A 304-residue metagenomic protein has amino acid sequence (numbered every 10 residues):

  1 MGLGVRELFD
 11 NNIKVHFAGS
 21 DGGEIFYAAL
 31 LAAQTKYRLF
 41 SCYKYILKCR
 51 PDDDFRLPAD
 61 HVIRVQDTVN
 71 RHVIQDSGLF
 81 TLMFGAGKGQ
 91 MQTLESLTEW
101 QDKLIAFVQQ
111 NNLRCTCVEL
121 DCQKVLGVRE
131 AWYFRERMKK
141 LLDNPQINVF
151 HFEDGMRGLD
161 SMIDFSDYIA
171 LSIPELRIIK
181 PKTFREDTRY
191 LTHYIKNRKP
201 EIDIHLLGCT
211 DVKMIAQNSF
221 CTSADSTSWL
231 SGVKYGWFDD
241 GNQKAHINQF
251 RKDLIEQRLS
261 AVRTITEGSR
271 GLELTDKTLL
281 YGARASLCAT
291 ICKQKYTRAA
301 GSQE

Functional and structural regions predicted by a protein language model:
M1-K140, G268, Y296-E304: Non-catalytic, usually N-terminal nucleic-acid engagement modules in DNA/RNA processing proteins
D10-K14, N70, Q75, K140-I147 (+1 more regions): Short beta-strand/loop segments at the ligand-binding rim of alpha/beta enzyme cores
A33-R38, V69-N70, L141-N144, I163-A170 (+2 more regions): Glycine-enriched alpha-helix->loop->beta-strand junction motifs that scaffold or abut catalytic
C49-I63, Q123-M138, G155-R157, L176-Y194 (+2 more regions): Active-site-adjacent beta->alpha loops and helix N-cap segments on the catalytic face of soluble alpha/beta enzymes
G89-S96, D154-D164, C209-S223, S269 (+2 more regions): Catalytic cores of alpha/beta
N148-F150, S172, R185-L191, I195-A216 (+1 more regions): Glycine-rich adenosine-cofactor-binding loop
N148-I179: Histidine/lysine/aspartate-rich catalytic loop segments that bind and position anionic ligands
I173-E175, T210-Q249, A283, I291 (+1 more regions): Glycine-rich phosphate-binding active-site loops on the catalytic face of alpha/beta enzymes
